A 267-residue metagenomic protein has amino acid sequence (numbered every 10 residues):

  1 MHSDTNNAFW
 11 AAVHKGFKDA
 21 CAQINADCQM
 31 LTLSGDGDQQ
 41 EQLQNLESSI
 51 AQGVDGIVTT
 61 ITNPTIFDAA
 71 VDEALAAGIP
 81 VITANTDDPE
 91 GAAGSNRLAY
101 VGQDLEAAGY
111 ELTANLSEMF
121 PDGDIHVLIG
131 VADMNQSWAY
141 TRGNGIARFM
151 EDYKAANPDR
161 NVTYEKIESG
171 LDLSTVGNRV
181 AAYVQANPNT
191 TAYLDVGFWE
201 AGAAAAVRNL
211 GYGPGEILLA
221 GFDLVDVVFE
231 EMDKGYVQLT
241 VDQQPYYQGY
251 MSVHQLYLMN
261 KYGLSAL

Functional and structural regions predicted by a protein language model:
M1-L267: A residue-level marker of the well-folded mature domains of exported/periplasmic proteins
